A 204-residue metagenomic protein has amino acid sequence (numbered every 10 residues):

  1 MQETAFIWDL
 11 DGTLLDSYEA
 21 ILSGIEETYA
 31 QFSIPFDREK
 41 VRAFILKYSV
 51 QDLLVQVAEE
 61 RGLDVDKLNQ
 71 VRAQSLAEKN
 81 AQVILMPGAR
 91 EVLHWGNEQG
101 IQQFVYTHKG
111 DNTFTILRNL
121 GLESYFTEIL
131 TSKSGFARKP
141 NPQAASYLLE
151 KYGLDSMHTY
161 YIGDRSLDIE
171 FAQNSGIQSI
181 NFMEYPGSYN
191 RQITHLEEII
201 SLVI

Functional and structural regions predicted by a protein language model:
M1-T4, D66, H94-N97, G110 (+1 more regions): Asp-based, Mg2+/Mn2+-dependent phosphohydrolase catalytic module
Q2-P87, E91, Q99: N-terminal helical cap/lid subdomain that shapes the substrate entry/recognition surface in HAD-like hydrolases
Y18, Q102-F104, Q143, L149: Bulky hydrophobic/aromatic packing residues
P35, Q102, Q178: Residue-level detector of anion-binding/catalytic polar loops
A58, S75-A77, I101-F104, S132-S134 (+1 more regions): N-terminal start-of-chain detector that recognizes signal peptides and the immediate post-cleavage beginning
T107: Conserved phosphate-coupling serine/threonine residues in phosphotransfer and NTP-handling enzymes
